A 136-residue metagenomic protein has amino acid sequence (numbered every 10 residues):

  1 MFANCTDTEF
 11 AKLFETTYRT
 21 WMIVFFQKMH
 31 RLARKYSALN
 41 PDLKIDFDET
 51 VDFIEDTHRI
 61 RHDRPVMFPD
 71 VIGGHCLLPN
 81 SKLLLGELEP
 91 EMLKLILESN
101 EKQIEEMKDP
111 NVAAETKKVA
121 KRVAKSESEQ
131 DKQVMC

Functional and structural regions predicted by a protein language model:
M1-C136: Structural/interface elements that position substrates and couple domains in central-metabolism enzymes
